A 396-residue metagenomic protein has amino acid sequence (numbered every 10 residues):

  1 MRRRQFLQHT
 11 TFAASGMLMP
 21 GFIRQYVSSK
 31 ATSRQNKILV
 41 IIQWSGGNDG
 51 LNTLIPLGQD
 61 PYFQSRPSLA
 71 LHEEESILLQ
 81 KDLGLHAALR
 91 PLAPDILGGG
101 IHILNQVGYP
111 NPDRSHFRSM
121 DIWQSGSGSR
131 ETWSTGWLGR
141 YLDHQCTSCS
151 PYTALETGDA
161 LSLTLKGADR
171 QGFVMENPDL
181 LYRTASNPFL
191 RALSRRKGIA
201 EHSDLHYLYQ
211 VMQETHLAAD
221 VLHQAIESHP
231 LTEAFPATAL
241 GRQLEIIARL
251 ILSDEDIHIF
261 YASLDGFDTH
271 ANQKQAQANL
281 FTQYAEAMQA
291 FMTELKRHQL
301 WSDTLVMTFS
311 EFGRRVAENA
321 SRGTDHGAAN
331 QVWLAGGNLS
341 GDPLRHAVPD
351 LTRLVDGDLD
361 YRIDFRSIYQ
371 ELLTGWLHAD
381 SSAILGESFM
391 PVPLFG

Functional and structural regions predicted by a protein language model:
Q5-Y26: N-terminal export signals
P20-A87, P91, I96-G98: Intrinsic-disorder/low-complexity recognition with aromatic hotspots
A31, D49, I101-A218: A contiguous, mid-domain pocket- or channel-lining segment that forms the substrate-recognition surface
K37-N48, L92, H102, H258-L264 (+2 more regions): Beta-strand elements within well-structured catalytic alpha/beta cores of enzymes that handle phosphate/sulfate esters
P56, A70-R90, T269-A278, T282-G396: Feature marks hydrolase-like catalytic cores characterized by long aromatic- and Gly/Pro-rich stretches
P67-L78, S119-M120, E227-P230, D265-D268: Acidic/histidine-rich, surface-exposed loop or edge segments in extracytoplasmic proteins
G198-E294: Anion-binding catalytic surfaces of enzymes that hydrolyze or transfer phosphate/sulfate esters
